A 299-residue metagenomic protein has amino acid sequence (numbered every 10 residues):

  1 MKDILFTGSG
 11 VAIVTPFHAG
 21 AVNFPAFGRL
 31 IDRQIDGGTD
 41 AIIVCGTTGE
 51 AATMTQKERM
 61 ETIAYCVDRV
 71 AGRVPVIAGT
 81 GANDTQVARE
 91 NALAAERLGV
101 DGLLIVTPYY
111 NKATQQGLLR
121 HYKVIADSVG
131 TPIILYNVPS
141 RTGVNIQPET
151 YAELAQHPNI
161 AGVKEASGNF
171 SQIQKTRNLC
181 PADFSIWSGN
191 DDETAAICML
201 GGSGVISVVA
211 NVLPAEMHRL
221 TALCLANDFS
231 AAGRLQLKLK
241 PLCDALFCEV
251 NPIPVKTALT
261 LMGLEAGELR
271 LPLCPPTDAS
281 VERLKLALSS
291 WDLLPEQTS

Functional and structural regions predicted by a protein language model:
K2-V11, T15-G143: Active-site beta->alpha loop and helix N-cap motifs at the rims of alpha/beta catalytic domains
L5-P16, G37-T39, M199-L200, I206-S299: C-terminal alpha-helical cap/extension of soluble enzyme domains
A19, F24, Q56, P148 (+2 more regions): Alpha-helix N-capping/helix-start residues
F27, R59, I63, A88 (+7 more regions): A general structural signal for well-ordered alpha-helical segments in protein cores
G37, E61, Y65-V70, A94 (+9 more regions): Alpha-helical structural signal in soluble globular domains
M54-K57, E90, Q115-L118, I146-P148 (+4 more regions): Short secondary-structure transition/capping segments
V74-P75, I133, G162, F184 (+1 more regions): Secondary-structure boundary/capping signal
D127-S128, P139-F247: Catalytic alpha/beta core domains of metabolic enzymes, predominantly
